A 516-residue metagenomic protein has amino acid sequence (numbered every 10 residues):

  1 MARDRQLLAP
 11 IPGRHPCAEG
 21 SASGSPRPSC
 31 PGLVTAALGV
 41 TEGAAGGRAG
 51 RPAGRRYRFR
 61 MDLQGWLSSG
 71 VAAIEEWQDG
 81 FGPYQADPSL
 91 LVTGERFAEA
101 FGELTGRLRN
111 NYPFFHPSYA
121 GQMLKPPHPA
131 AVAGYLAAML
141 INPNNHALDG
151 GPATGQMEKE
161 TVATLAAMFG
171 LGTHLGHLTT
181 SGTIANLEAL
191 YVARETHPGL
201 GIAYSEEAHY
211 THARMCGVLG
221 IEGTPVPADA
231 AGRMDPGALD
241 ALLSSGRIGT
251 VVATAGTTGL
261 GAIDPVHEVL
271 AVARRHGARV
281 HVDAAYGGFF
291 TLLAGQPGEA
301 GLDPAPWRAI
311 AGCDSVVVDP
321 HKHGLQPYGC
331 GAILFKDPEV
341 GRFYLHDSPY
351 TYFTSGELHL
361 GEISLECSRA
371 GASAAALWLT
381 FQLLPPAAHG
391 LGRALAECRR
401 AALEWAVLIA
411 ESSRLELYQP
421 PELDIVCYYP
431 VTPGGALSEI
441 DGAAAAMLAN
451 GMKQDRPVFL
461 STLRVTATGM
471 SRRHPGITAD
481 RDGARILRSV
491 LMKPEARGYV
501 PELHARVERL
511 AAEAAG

Functional and structural regions predicted by a protein language model:
M1-H15, E19-G20: Extreme N-terminal basic, low-complexity initiation segments that serve as generic localization/processing leaders
G13, A18, S25-P26, R51-R55: Short, low-complexity intrinsically disordered segments enriched in A/P/G/S/L with frequent Arg, especially at protein
R56-T173, K453-V458, G469-P475, I486-V490 (+2 more regions): N-terminal entrance/gating region of PLP-dependent enzymes' catalytic architecture
G150-T154, G176-T183, Y204-E206, T254 (+1 more regions): Active-site nucleophile and cofactor-binding loops and adjacent substrate-binding regions of central metabolic enzymes
L165-E188: Short loop-beta-helix segment that forms the pyridoxal 5′-phosphate
S181-F343: Conserved PLP-enzyme active-site core in the AAT-like
G301-P420, P433-G434: Active-site C-terminal subdomain of aminotransferase-like
E416-V465: Conserved PLP-binding catalytic core of the aspartate aminotransferase-like
